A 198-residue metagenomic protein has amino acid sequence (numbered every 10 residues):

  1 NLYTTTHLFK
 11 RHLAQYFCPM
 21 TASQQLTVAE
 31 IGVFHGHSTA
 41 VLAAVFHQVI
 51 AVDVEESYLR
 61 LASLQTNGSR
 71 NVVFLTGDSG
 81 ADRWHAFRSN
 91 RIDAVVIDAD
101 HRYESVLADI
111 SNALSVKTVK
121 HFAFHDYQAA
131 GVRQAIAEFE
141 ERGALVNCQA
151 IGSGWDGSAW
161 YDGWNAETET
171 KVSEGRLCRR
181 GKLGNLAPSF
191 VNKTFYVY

Functional and structural regions predicted by a protein language model:
N1-V96, D100-Y198: A short alpha-helical cap/connector motif
